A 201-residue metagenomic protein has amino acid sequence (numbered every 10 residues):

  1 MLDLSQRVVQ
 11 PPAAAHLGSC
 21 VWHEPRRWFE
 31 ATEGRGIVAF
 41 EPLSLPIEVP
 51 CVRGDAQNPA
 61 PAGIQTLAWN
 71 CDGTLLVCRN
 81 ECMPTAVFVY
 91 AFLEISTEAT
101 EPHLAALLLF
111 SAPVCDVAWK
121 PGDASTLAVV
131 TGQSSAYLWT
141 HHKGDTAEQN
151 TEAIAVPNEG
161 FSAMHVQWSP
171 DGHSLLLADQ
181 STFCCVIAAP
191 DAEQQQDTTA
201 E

Functional and structural regions predicted by a protein language model:
M1-E201: WD40-repeat beta-propeller superdomains and closely related acidic/aromatic-rich repeat-like regions
